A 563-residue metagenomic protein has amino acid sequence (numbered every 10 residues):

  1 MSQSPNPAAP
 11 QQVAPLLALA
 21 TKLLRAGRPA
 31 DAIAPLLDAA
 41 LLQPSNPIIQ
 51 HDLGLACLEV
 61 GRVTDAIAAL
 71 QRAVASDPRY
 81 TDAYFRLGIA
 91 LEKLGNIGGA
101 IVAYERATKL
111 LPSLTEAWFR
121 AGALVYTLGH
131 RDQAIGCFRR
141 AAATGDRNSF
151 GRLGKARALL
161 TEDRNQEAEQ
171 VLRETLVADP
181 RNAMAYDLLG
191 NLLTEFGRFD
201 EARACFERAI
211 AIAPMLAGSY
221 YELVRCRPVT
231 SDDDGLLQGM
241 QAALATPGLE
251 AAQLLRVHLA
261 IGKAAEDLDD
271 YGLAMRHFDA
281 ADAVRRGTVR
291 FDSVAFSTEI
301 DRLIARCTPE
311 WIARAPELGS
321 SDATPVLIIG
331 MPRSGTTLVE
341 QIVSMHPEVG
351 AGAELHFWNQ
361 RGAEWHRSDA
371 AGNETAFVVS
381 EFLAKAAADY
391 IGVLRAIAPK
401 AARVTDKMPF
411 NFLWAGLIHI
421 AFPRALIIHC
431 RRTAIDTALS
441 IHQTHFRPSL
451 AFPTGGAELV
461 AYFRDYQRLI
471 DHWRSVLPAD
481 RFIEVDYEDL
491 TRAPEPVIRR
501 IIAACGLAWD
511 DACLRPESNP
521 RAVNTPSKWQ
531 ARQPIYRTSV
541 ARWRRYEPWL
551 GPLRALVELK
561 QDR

Functional and structural regions predicted by a protein language model:
R25-A26, E59-V60, K93, T127-L128 (+4 more regions): Register position in tetratricopeptide repeats
L42, S76, L110, T144 (+4 more regions): Structural marker of alpha-solenoid helical repeat scaffolds
E162, F196, R208, V349-G352 (+2 more regions): PAPS-dependent sulfotransferase catalytic domain
